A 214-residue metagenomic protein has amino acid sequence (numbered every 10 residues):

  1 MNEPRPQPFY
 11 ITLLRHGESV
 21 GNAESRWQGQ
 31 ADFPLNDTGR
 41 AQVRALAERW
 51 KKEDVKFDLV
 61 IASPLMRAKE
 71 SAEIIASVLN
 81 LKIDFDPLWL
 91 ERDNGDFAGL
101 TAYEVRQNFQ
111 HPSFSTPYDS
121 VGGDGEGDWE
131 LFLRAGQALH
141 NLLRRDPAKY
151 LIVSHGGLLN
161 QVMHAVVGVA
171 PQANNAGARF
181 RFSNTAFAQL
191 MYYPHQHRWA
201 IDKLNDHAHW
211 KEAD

Functional and structural regions predicted by a protein language model:
P6, Y10, L14-L81: Active-site-proximal alpha-helix that buttresses catalytic centers in soluble enzyme cores
I11, A148-G157: Generic beta-sheet signal
G17, G156, H207: Active-site metal-binding loops of divalent metal-dependent hydrolases
E53-K56, L142-A148: Glycine-rich phosphate-binding loop signature in dinucleotide/nucleotide-binding domains
E53-L88, Q110, Q189-D214: Conserved histidine-centered catalytic loops in small-molecule metabolism enzymes
A62-S63, L133, V153-S154: Short beta-strand scaffold positions
S77-Q137, M191, D202-K203, A213: Phosphate-handling substructures
A170-R198: Domain-level recognition of soluble alpha/beta enzyme cores, biased toward histidine phosphatases/phosphomutases
